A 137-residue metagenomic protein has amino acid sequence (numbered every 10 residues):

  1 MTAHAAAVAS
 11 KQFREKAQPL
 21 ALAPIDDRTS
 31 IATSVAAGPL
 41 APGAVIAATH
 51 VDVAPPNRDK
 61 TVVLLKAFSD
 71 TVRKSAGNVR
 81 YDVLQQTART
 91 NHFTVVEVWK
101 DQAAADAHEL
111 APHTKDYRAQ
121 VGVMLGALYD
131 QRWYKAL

Functional and structural regions predicted by a protein language model:
M1-A7, G43-D52, D82-E109: Short, well-ordered beta-strand segments in beta-rich or mixed alpha/beta enzyme and ligand-binding folds
T2, P24-I25, A76, R80 (+2 more regions): Intrinsically disordered, low-complexity peptide-like regions
A5-A9, Q18-A21, K66, R73 (+3 more regions): Alpha-helix boundary recognition
V8, V63, A76, A88 (+5 more regions): Alpha-helical structural elements
A9-K16, P55-V79, H113-Y117: Short amphipathic alpha-helical segments
F13-I46, D82-N91, Y117-L137: Glycine-rich beta-strand-turn "strand-cap" elements at beta-sheet edges
K16-A21, A48-D52, K60-A67, V98-A103: A generic short-segment signal for beta-strand/edge and adjacent turn/coil regions
Q18, S30, L64, V95-K100 (+3 more regions): General N-terminal targeting signals
